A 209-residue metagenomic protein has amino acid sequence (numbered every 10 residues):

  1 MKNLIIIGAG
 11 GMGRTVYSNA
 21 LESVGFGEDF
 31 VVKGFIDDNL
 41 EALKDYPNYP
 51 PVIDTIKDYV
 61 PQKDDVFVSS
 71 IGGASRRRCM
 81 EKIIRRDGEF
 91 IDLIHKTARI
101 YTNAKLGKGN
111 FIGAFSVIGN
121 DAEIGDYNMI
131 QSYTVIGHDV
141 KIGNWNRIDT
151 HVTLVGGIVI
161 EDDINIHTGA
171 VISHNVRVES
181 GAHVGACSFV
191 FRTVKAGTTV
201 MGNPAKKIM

Functional and structural regions predicted by a protein language model:
M1-D65: A solvent-exposed beta-alpha-beta segment
G8, V68-I71, G156, H174: Small/polar loops that bind or transfer phosphate-bearing groups
G11-R14, A74-R78, K105, F189: Short alpha-helical
G13, E41-A42, R99, K207-M209: Flexible, glycine-rich phosphate/dinucleotide-binding loops and adjacent beta-alpha linkers at cofactor/substrate
Y17-N19, C79-K82, K195-A196: Short amphipathic alpha-helical segments
L40-R99: Phosphate-bearing ligand-interacting subdomains that bind or position ATP/ADP/UDP/GDP/NAD(P) or nucleotide-linked
L93-I208: Structural signal for interior beta-strand "rungs" in well-ordered beta-sheet cores of soluble enzyme domains
